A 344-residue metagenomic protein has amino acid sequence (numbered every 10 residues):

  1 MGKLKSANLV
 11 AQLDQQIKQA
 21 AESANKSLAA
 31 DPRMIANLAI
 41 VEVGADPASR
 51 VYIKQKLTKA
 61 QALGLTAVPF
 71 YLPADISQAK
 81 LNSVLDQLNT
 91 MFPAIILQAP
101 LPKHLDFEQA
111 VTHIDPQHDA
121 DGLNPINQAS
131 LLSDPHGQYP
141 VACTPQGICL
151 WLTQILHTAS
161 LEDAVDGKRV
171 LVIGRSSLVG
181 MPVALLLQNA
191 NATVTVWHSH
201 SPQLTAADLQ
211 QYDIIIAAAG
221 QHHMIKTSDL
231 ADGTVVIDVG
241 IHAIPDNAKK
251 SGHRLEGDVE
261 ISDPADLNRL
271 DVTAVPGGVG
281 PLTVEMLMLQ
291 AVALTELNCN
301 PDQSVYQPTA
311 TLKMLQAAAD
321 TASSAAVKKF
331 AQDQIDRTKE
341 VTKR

Functional and structural regions predicted by a protein language model:
M1-M34: Positively charged, low-complexity intrinsically disordered leader regions
G2-L4, L282-R344: C-terminal helix-to-coil terminal segments
K3-L4, I96-V165: Anion-binding alpha/beta catalytic cores of soluble intermediary-metabolism enzymes, centered on
V43-Q55, P135-V235, V239, S262-P264: Glycine-rich phosphate/diphosphate-binding loop of Rossmann-like nucleotide-binding domains
A60-A74, V194-W197: Short beta-strand elements in bilobed, periplasmic/extracellular small-molecule ligand-binding domains
K80-M91: Short, well-structured alpha-helical segments in soluble
H104-P125, S228-D246, H253: A short, gly/pro- and small-residue-rich
A110, Q128, G240-N298: Rossmann-fold NAD(P)-binding glycine/threonine-rich loop
